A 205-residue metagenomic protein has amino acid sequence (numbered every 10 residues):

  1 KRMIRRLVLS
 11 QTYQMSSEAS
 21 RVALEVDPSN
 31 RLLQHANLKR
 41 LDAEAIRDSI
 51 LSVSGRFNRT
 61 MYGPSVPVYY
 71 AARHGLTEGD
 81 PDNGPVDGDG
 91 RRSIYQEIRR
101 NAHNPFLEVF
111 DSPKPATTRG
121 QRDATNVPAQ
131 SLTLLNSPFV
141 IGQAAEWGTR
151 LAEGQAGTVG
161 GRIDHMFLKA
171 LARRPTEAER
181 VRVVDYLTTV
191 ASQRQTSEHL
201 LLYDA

Functional and structural regions predicted by a protein language model:
R2, Q14-A170, R174: An acidic, gly/pro-interrupted, aromatic-rich
R2-L9: Beta-strand segments within the central parallel beta-sheet cores of soluble alpha/beta enzyme folds
M3, I50, L201-A205: Generic low-polarity alpha-helical segments
Y13-Q14, V190: Short, basic alpha-helical nucleic acid-contact segments in DNA-binding proteins and DNA transaction factors
L151-A205: C-terminal soluble interaction/assembly domains
